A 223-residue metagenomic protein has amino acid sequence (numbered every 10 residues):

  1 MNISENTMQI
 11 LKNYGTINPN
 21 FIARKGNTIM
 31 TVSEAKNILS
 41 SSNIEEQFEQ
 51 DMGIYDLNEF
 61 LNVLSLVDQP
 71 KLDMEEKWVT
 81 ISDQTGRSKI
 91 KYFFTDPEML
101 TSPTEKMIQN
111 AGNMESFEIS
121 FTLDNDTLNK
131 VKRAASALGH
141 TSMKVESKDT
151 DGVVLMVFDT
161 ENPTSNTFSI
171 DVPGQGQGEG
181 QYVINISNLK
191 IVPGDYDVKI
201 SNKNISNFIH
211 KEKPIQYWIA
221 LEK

Functional and structural regions predicted by a protein language model:
M1-D96, M114-K223: DNA polymerase processivity clamps
T95-E115: Long, charge-dense
